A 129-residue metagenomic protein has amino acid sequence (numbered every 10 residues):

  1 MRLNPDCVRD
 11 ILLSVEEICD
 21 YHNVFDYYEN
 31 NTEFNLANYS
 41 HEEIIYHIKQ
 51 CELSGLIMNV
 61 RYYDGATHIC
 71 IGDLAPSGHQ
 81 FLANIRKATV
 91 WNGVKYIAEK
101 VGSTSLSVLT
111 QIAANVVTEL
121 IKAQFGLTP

Functional and structural regions predicted by a protein language model:
R2-F34: Short amphipathic alpha-helical interface segments
V15-I18, C51, L82-I85: Generic structural signal for hydrophobic core residues of well-folded globular domains
I18, E29-T32, Q50, S107 (+1 more regions): N-terminal intrinsically disordered, cationic/polar leader segments that include organellar targeting peptides
E43-G55: Basic amphipathic alpha-helical segments that dock to polyanions
V60-R61: Beta-hairpin "wing" of winged helix-turn-helix
A66-A98: Short, amphipathic alpha-helical interaction segments positioned at domain boundaries
T89-P129: Membrane-inserting effector segments that mediate pore formation, membrane fusion, or transient membrane insertion
